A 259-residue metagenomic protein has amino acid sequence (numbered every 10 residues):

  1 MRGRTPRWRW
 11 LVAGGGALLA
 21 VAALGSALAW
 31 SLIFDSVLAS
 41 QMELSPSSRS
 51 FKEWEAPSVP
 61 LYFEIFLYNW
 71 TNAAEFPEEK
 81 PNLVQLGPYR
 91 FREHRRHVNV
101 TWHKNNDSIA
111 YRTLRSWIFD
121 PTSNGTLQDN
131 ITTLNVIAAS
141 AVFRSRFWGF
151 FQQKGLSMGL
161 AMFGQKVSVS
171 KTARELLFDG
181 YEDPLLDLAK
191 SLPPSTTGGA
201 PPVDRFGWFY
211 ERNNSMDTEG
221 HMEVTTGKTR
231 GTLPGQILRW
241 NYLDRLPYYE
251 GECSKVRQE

Functional and structural regions predicted by a protein language model:
R2-E259: Extracellular or lumenal secretory-pathway regions
